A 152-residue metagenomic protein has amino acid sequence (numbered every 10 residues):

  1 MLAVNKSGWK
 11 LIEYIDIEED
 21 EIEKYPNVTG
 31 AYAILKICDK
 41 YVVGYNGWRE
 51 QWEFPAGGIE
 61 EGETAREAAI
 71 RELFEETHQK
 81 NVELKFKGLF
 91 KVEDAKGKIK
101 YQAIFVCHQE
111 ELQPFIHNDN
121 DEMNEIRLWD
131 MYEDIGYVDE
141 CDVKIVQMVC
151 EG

Functional and structural regions predicted by a protein language model:
M1-Y32: Acidic, metal-coordinating catalytic segment for phosphate/diphosphate chemistry, firing primarily on the Nudix
Y25-P26, G44-Y45, F115-N118: Short histidine-centered beta-strand/loop micro-motifs that create catalytic or ligand/metal-coordination sites
V28-G30, K36, G47-R49, F54 (+2 more regions): Short connector loops at helix/strand junctions that flank enzyme active sites, especially segments positioning acidic
L35-C38, C107-Q109: Active-site beta-strand termini and strand-to-loop segments that position acidic
K36-E75: Conserved Nudix-box catalytic region and its N-terminal flanking loop in Nudix hydrolases and closely related
W52, Y132, E151-G152: Disordered, low-complexity tails and leader-like regions
I59-K144: Unchanged
V146-C150: Polyproline-rich, intrinsically disordered low-complexity regions
